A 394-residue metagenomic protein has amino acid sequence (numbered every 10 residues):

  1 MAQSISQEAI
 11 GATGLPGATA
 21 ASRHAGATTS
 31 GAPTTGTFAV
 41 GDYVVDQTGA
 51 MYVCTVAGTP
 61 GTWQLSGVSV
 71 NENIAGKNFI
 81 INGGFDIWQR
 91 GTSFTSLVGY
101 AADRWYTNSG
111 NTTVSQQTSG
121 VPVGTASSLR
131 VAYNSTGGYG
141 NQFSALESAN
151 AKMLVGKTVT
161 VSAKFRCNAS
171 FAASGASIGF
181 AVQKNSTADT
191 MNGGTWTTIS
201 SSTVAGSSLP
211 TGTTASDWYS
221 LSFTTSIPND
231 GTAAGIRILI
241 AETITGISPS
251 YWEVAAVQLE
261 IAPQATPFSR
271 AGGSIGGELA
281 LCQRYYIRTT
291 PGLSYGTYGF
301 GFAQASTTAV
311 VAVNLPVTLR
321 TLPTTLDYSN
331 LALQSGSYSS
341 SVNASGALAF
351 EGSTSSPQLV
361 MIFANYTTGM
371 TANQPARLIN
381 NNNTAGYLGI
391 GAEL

Functional and structural regions predicted by a protein language model:
M1-H24, V53-E72, A255-T266: Short, low-complexity N-terminal tether/leader segments at secretion or assembly junctions of large, surface-exposed
T13-G17, H24, A39, F180-N185: Short intrinsically disordered, low-complexity segments
A25-T34: Short alpha-helix capping/helix-loop boundary micro-motifs
T34-C54, V161-S162: Short hydrophobic/aromatic-rich beta-strand motifs
P60, V68-L394: Extracellular and organelle-lumenal recognition/adhesion modules and their flexible linkers in secreted
